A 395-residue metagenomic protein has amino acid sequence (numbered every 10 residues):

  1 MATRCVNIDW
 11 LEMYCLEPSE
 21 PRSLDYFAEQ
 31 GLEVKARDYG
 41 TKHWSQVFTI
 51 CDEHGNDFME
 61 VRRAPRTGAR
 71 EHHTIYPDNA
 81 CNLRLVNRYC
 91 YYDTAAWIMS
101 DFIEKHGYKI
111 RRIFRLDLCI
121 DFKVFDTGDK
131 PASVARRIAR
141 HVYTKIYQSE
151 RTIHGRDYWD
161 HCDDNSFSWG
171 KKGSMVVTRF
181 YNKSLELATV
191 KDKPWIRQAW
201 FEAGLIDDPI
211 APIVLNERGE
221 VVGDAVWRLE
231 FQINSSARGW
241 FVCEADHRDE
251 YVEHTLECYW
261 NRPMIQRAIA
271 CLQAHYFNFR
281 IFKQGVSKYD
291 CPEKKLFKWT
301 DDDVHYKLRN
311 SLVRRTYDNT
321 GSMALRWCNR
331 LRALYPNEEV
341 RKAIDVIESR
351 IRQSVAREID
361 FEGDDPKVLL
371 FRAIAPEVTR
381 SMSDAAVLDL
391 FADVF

Functional and structural regions predicted by a protein language model:
M1-L312, M323-F395: Structured, helix-rich domain cores that form ligand/interaction pockets
T320: Residues in the recognition helix of alpha-helical DNA-binding motifs
